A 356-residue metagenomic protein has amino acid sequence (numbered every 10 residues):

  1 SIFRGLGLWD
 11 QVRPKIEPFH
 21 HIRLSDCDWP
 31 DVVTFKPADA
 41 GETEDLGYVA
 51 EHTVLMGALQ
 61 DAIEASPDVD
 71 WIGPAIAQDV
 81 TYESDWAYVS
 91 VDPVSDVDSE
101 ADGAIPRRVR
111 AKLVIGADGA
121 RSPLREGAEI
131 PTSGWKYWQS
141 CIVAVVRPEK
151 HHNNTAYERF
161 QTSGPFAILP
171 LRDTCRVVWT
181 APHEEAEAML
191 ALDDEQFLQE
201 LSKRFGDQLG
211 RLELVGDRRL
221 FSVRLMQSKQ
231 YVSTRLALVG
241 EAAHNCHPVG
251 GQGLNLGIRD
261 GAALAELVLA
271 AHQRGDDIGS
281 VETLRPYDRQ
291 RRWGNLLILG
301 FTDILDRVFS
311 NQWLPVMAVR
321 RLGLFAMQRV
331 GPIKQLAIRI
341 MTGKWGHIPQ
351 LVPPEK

Functional and structural regions predicted by a protein language model:
S1-R4: Conserved N-terminal glycine-rich FAD pyrophosphate-binding loop of Rossmann-like flavoproteins
G7-L8, R121-A156, C175, A181-E185: Central beta-strand plus flanking loop segment that forms part of the substrate or channel wall within the catalytic
Q11, K15-G127, W135-S140: Conserved N-terminal helical subregion
K15, W71-G73, W135-Y137, F205-L220 (+1 more regions): A short coil-to-beta-strand element that immediately follows conserved catalytic motifs
T34-K36, Q161-S222: Conserved FAD/dinucleotide-binding core of flavoprotein oxidoreductases
Q230-P248: Short FAD-binding loop at a beta-strand-to-alpha-helix junction that anchors the flavin cofactor in diverse
H247-D260: A conserved FAD-binding loop/helix module that cradles the flavin
E266-K356: C-terminal helical "tail/cap" subdomain of flavin- and related membrane-associated enzymes
